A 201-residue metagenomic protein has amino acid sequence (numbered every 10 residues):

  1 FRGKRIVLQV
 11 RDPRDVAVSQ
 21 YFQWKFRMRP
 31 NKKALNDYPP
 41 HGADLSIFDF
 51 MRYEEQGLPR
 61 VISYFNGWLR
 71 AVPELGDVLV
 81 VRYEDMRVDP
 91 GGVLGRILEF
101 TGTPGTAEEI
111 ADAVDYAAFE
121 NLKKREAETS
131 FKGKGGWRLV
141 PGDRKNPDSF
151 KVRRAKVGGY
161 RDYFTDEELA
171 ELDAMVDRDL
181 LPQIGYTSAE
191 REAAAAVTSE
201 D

Functional and structural regions predicted by a protein language model:
R2-R5, P73-V78: Short glycine-/polar-rich loops that comprise or flank the Walker A/P-loop and associated switch/sensor motifs
R5-Y21, L172: Conserved phosphate-donor/acceptor-positioning beta-strand/loop module used by diverse small-molecule
L8, V80-R82, V114-D115: Short beta-strand segments
V18-F22, R29-K32, L122-E128: Short aromatic-enriched loop/helix-cap "lid" or pocket-rim segments at secondary-structure transitions that line
Q23-R27, G95-R96: Short secondary-structure boundary/capping segments
P30-Q56, A71-E74: A short, charged helix-loop
M51-E55, I62, N66-V72, G76 (+1 more regions): PAPS-dependent sulfotransferases, especially Golgi type II membrane carbohydrate sulfotransferases
M86-D89: Acidic, metal-coordinating catalytic cores used for nucleic-acid/nucleotide bond scission and strand-transfer chemistry
